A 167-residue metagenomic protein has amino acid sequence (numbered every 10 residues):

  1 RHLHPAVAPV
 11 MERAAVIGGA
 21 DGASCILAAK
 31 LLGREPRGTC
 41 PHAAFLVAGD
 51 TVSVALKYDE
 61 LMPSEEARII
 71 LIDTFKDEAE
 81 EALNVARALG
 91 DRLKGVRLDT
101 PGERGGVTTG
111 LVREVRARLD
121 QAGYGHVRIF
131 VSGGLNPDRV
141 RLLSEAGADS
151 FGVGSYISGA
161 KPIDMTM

Functional and structural regions predicted by a protein language model:
R1-G125, P137-L142: Buried, small/hydrophobic-residue-enriched core segments of structured protein domains
F45-L46, N136, S158, T166: Generic, ordered loop/turn and secondary-structure boundary motif
L98-E103, A146-M167: Glycine-rich phosphate-binding active-site loops on the catalytic face of alpha/beta enzymes
G125, I129-P137, G147, F151 (+1 more regions): Hydrophobic alpha-helical bundle architecture
